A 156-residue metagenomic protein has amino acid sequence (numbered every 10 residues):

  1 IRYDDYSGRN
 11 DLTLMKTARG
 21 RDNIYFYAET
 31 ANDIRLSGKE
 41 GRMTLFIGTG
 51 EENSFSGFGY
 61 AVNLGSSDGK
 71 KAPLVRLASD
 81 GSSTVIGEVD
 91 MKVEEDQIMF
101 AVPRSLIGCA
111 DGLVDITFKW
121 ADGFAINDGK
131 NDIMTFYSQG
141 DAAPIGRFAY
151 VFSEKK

Functional and structural regions predicted by a protein language model:
I1, Y6, N63-I86: Solvent-exposed beta-strand/loop surfaces of large extracellular or lumenal domains
I1-D5, N10, L45, N53-S54 (+1 more regions): Acidic, glycine-anchored loop motifs typical of Ca2+
I1-E29: Segments forming glycine/polar-rich beta-alpha architectures that bind adenosine-containing cofactors
T13-K16, I86-M91: Beta-strand-rich interaction surfaces with strong enrichment in secreted/lumenal proteins
R19-R21, G38, M91-E95, C109: Surface-exposed coil/turn segments at beta-strand junctions on protein surfaces, enriched
D22-N32, Q97-R104: Short, well-ordered beta-strand segments enriched in hydrophobic/aromatic residues
L36-R42: Secretory/extracellular carbohydrate-interaction modules and structurally similar beta-sandwich "look-alikes"
R42-K71, L106-K156: Acidic/polar low-complexity flexible segments
